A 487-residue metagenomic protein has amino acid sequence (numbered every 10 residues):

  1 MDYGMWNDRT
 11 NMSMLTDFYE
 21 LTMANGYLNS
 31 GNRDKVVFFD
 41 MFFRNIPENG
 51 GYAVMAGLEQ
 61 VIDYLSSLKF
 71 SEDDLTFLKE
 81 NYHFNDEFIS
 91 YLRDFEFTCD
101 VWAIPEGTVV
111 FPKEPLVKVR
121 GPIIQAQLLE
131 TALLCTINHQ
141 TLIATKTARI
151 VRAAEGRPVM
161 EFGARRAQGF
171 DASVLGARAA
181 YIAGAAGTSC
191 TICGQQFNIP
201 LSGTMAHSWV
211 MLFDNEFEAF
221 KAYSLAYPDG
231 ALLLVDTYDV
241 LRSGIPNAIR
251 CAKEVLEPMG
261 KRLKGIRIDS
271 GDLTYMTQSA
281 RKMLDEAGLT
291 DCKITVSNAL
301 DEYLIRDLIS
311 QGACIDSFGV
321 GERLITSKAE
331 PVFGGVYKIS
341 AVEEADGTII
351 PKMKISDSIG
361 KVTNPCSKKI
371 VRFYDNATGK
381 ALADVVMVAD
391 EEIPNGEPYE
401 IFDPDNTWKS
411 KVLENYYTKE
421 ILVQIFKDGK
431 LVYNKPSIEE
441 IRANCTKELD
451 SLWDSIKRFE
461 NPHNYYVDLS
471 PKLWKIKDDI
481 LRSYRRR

Functional and structural regions predicted by a protein language model:
M1-K35, N45-P47, H83-F84, I89-V101 (+6 more regions): Buried, small/hydrophobic-residue-enriched core segments of structured protein domains
D2-K35, R44, N49-G50, A287 (+1 more regions): Gly/Ser/Thr/Ala-enriched C-terminal appendages of enzymes
V37-R93, W102: N-terminal, Lys/Arg-enriched amphipathic/low-complexity engagement segments that precede the first folded domain
F38-D40, T98, V159, V336 (+1 more regions): A residue-level signal for beta-strand positions that form part of recognition/binding surfaces within mature
T76-F77, T145-R149, G163, K457-N464: Short coil/turn segments at secondary-structure boundaries
S202, I266, I294, D316-F318: Hydrophobic residues within beta-strands of alpha/beta enzymes
H207, S297, G321: Residue-level "edge-of-site" marker
